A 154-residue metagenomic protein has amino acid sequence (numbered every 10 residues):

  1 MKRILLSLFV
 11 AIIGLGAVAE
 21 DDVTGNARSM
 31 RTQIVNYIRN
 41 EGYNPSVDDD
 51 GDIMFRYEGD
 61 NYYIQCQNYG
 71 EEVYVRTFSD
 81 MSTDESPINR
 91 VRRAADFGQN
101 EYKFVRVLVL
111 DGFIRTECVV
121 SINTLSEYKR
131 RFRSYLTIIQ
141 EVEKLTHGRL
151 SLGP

Functional and structural regions predicted by a protein language model:
L5, F9-V18: Hydrophobic h-region of N-terminal signal peptides that target proteins for export in Gram-negative bacteria
V18-S29: Cleaved targeting-peptide boundary
R31, V35, V91, K129 (+1 more regions): Extracytoplasmic/secreted envelope proteins and their assembly/folding machinery, especially bacterial periplasmic
T32, N36, N40-P87, R93: Ser/Thr-rich, low-complexity intrinsically disordered terminal regions
I38-P45, G98-Q99, E143-L150, P154: Sec/Tat-exported extracytoplasmic proteins
Y74-E117: Short, internal acidic amphipathic alpha-helical interface segments that mediate docking to partner proteins
V107, D111-R133: Well-ordered alpha/beta subsegment
T124-P154: C-terminal partner/receptor-binding element of secreted or periplasmic proteins
